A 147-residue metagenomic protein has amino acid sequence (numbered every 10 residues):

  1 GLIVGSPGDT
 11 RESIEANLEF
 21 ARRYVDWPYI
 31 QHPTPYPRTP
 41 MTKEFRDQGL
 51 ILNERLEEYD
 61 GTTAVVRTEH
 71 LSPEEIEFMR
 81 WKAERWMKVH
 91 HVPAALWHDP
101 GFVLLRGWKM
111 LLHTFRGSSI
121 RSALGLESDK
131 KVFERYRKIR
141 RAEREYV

Functional and structural regions predicted by a protein language model:
G1-S13, Q31-P35, T62-E74: Conserved strand-turn element in the central/C-terminal portion of the radical SAM core barrel that lines
G1-W27, P37-Q48: Conserved AdoMet/S-adenosylmethionine-binding subsite of the radical SAM
N17, R23-Y24, H32, N53 (+2 more regions): Short, well-ordered helical secondary-structure segments
F20, Q31, M79-K82: Generic recognition of well-ordered alpha-helical segments
F45, G49, E54, Y59-V147: Radical SAM enzyme core and accessory elements
